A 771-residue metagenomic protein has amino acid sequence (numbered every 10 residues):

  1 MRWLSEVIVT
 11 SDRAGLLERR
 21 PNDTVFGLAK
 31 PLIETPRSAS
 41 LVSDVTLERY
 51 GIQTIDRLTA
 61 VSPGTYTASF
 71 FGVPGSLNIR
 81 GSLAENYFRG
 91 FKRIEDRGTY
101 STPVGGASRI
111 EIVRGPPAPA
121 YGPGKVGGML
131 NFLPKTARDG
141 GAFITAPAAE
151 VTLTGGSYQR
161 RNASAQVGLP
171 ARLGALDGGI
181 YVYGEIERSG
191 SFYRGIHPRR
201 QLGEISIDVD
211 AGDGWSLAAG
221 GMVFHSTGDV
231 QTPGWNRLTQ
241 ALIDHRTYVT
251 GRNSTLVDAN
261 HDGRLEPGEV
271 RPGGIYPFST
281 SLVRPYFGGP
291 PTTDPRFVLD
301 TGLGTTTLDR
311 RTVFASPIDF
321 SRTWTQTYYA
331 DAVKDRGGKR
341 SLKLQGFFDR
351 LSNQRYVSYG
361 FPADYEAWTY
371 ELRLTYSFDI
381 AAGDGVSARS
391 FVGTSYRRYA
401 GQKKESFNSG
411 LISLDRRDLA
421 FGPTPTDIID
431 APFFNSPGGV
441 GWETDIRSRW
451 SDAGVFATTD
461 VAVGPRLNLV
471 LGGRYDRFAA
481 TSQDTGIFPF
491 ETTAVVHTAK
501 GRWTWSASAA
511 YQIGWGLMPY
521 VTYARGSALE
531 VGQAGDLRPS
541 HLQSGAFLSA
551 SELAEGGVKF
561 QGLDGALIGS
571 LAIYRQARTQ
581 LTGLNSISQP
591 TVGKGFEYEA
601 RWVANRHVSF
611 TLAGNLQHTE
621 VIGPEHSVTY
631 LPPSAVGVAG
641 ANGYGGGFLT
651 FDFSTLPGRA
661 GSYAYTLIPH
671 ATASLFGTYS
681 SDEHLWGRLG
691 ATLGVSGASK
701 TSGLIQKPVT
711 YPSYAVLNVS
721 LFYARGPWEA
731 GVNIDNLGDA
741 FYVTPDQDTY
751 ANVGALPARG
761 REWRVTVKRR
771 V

Functional and structural regions predicted by a protein language model:
E6-T46: N-terminal periplasmic "start-of-domain" segments of outer-membrane beta-barrel proteins
T67, S76, K92-P116: Short acidic/polar hinge/loop motifs at secondary-structure boundaries that mediate gating or recognition
G105-S108, P119-E204, A211-W215, Q326 (+2 more regions): Outer-membrane beta-barrel translocator/receptor signature
A165, D331-A332, K343-F347, Q512-W515 (+2 more regions): Membrane-embedded beta-barrel scaffold of Gram-negative outer-membrane proteins
L202-S390, R398, I568: Outer-membrane beta-barrel domain signature, strongest for Gram-negative TonB-dependent receptors and also present
S390-W515, E530, A613, H618 (+1 more regions): Signature of Gram-negative outer-membrane beta-barrel scaffolds
P465, A566, A572-A577, S588-I705 (+1 more regions): Gram-negative outer-membrane beta-barrel transporters
T619, S696-L704, F722-V771: C-terminal beta-signal and adjacent terminal beta-strands/loops of Gram-negative outer-membrane beta-barrel proteins
